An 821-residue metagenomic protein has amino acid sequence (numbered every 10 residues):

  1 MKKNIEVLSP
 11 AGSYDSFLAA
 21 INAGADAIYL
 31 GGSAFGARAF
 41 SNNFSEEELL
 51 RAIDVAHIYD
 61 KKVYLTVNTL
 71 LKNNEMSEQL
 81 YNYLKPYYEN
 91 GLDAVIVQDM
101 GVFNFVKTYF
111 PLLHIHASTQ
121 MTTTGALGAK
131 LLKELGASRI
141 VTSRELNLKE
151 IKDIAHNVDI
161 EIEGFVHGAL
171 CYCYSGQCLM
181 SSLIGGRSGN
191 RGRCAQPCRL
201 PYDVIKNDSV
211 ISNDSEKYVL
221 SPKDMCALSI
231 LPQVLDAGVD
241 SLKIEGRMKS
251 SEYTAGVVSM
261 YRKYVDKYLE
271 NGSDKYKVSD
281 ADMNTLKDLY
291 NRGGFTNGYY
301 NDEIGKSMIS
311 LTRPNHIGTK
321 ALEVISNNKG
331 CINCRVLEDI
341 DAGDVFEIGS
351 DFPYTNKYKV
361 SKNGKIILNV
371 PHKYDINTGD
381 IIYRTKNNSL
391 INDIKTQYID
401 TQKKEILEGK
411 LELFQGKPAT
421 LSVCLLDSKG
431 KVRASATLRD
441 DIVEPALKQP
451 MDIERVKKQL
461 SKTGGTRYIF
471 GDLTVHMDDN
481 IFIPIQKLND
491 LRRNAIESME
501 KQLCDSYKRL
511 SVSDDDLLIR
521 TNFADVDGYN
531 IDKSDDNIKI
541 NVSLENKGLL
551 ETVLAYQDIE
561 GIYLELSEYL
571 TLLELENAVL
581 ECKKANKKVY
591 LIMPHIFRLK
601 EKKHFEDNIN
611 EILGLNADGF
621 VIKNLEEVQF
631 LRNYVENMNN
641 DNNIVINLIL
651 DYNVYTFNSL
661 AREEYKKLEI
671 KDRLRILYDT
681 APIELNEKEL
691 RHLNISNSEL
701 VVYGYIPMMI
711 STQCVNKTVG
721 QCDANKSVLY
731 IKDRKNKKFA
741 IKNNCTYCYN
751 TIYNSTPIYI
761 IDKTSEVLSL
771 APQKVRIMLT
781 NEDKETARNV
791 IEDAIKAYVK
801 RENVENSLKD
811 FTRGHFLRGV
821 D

Functional and structural regions predicted by a protein language model:
K2-T123, V141-S241, M248-L668, R675-D821: Active-site pocket-lining/capping segments in soluble small-molecule metabolic enzymes
S138: Long, basic N-terminal domains or extensions that often function in RNA/ssDNA interaction or organelle/cellular
